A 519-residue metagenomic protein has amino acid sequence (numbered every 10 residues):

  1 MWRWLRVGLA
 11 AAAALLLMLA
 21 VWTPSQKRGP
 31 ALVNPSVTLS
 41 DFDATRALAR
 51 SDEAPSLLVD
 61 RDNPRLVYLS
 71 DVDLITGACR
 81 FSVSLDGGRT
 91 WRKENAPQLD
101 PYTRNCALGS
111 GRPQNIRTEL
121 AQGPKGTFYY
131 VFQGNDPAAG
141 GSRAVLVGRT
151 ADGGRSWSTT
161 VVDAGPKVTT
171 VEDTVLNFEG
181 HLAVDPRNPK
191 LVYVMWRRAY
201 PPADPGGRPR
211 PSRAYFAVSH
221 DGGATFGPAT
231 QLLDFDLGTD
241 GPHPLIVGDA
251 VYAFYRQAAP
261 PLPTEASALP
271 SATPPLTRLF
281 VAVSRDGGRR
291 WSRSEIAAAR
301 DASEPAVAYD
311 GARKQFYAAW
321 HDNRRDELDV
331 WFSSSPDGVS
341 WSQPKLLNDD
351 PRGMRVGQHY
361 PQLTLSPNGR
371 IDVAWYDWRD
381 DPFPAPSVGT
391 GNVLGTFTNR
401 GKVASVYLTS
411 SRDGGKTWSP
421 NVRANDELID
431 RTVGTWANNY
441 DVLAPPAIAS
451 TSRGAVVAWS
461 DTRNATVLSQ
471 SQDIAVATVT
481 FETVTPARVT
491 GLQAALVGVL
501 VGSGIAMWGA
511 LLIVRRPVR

Functional and structural regions predicted by a protein language model:
W2-G8: Bacterial N-terminal signal peptides that target proteins for export
A10, A14-R519: Extracellular, repeat-based ectodomains that mediate carbohydrate processing or recognition
